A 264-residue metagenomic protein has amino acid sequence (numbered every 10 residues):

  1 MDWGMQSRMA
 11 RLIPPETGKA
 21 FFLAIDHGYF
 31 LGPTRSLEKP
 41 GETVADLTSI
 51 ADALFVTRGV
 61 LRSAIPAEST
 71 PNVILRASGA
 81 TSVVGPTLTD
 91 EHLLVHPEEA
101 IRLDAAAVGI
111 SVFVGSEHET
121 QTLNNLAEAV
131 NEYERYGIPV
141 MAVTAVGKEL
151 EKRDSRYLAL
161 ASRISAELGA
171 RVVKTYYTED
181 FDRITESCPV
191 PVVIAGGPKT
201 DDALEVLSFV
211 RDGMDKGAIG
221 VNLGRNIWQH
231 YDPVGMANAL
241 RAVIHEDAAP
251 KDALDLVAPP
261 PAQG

Functional and structural regions predicted by a protein language model:
M1-P15: N-terminal basic/disordered segments at the start of proteins
Q6, A10, A45, L254-A258: Generic detector of well-ordered alpha-helical segments enriched in charged/polar residues, highlighting helical
A10, W228-Q229: Generic, ordered loop/turn and secondary-structure boundary motif
P15-I194, T200-G220, A242, P250-D252: Alpha/beta enzyme core
G197-P198, N226: Short, loop-centered acidic/histidine patches that primarily coordinate divalent metals
M214, Q229-G264: C-terminal helical cap(s) of enzyme catalytic domains, especially alpha/beta-barrels
V221-W228: Short acidic/histidine-rich active-site segments
